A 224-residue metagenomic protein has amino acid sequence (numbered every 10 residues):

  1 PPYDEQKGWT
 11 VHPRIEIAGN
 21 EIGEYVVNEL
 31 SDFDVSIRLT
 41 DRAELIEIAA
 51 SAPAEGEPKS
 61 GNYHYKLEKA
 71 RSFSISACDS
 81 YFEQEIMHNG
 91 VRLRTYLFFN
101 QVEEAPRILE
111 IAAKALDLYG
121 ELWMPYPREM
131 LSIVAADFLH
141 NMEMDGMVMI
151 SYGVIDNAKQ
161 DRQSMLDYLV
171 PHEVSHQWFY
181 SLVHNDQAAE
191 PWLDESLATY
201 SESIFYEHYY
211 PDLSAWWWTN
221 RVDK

Functional and structural regions predicted by a protein language model:
P1-S76: Extended, low-hydrophobicity, Ser/Thr/Pro/Gly-biased non-transmembrane segments
V35, H64, Y81-Q177, S181-P191 (+2 more regions): Juxtacatalytic substrate-recognition/specificity segment
A43-A49, P125-L131, Q187, H208-W218: Acidic/polar loop patches that form or flank catalytic/metal-binding clefts of enzymes that bind anionic ligands
E55-P58, H140, V222-K224: Amphipathic alpha-helical surface "interface" segments used for docking/oligomerization or membrane association within
F73-F82, K224: Conserved oxyanion/phosphate-binding beta-strand-loop segments in alpha/beta enzyme cores
E195-K224: Acidic/His/Gly-enriched intrinsically disordered linker/tail segments that often contain short helix/coil "MoRF-like"
